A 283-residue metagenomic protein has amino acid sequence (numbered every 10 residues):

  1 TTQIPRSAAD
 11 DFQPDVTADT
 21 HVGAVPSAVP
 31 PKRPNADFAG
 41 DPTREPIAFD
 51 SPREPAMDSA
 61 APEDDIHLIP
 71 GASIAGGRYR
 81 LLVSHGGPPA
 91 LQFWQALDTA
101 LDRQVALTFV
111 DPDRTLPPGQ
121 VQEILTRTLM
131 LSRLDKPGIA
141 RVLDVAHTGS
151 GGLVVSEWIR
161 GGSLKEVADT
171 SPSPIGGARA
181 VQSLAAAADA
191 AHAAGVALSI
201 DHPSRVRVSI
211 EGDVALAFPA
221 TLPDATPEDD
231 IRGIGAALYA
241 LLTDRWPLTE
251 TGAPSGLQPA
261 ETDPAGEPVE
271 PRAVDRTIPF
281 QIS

Functional and structural regions predicted by a protein language model:
L81-P89: Protein kinase glycine-rich loop
G87, L97-Q104: Conserved N-lobe loop of protein kinases adjacent to the ATP-binding glycine-rich P-loop
D111-R133: AlphaC helix of the eukaryotic protein kinase fold
V145: Activation-segment/catalytic-loop signature of the eukaryotic protein kinase fold
G149-S163, S171: Conserved short submotifs of the Hanks-type protein kinase catalytic core that shape the nucleotide-binding pocket
A180-V181: Activation segment signature within eukaryotic-like protein kinase domains
A188-S209, D213, F218, P223: Catalytic-loop of the protein kinase fold
L222-S283: C-terminal lobe helix-coil module of Hanks-type protein kinase domains
